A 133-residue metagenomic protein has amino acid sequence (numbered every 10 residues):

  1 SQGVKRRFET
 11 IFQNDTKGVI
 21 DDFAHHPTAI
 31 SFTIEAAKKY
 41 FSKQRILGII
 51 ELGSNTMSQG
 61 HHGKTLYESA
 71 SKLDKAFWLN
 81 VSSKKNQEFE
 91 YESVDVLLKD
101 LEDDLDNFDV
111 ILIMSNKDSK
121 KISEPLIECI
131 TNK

Functional and structural regions predicted by a protein language model:
S1-K133: ATP-dependent carboxylate-amine ligase
